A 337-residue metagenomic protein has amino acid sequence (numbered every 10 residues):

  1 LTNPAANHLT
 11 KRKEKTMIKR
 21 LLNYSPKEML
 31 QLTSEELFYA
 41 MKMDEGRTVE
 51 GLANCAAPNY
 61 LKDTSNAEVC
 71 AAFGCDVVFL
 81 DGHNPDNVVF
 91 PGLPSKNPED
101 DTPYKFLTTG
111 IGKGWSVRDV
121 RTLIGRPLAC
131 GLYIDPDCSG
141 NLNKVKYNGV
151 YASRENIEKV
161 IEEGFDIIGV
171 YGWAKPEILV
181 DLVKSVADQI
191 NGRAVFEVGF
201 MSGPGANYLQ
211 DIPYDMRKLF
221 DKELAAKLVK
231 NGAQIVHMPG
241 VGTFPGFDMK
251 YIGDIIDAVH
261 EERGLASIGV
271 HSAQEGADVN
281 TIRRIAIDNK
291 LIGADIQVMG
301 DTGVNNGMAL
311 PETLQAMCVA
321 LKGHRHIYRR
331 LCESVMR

Functional and structural regions predicted by a protein language model:
L1-T16: Short, Lys/Arg-enriched N-terminal segments with co-localized hydrophobic residues within the first ~10-30 amino acids
M17-L52, G114-G125, C130: N-terminal amphipathic alpha-helix/helix-capping segment at the start of soluble metabolic enzymes
M41-D44, N66-V69, V77, H83-F90 (+3 more regions): Electropositive, gly/pro-rich neighborhoods at or near active sites that engage anionic ligands
M43-A56, I124-G131, C138-N143, I190-Y208 (+1 more regions): Short beta-strand/loop segments at the ligand-binding rim of alpha/beta enzyme cores
N59-T64, F90-D119, V145-E155: Glycine-rich anion/phosphate-binding loops
D63-D86, L142-G246, K250-I255, E261-E262 (+1 more regions): Alpha/beta enzyme core
G82, L132, G172, G240 (+2 more regions): Short secondary-structure boundary segments
F90-G110, T302-R329: C-terminal helical cap(s) of enzyme catalytic domains, especially alpha/beta-barrels
